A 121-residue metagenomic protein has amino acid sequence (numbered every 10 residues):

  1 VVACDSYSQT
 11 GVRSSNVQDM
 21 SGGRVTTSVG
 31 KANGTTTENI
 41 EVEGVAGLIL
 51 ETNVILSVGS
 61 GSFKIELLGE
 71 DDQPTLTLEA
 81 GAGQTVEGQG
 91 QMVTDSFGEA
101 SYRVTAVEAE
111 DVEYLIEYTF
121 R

Functional and structural regions predicted by a protein language model:
V1-V2: Bacterial N-terminal signal peptides
D5-E43: Transition segment at domain starts
N39-E41, V86-V93: Exposed aromatic-hydrophobic patches
G44-E51, F97-G98: Extended extracellular/luminal ectodomain segments enriched in beta-structured repeat modules
S57-S62, E108-E110: Short proline/glycine-enriched turn/loop motifs at strand-loop junctions of beta-rich domains
S60-L78, E117-T119: Short, surface-exposed beta-strand/strand-loop-strand elements in extracellular ectodomains
A100-A106: Extracellular beta-strand-rich recognition modules
A106-R121: Edge beta-strands of jelly-roll/beta-sandwich modules across compartments, strongly enriched in secreted/luminal
